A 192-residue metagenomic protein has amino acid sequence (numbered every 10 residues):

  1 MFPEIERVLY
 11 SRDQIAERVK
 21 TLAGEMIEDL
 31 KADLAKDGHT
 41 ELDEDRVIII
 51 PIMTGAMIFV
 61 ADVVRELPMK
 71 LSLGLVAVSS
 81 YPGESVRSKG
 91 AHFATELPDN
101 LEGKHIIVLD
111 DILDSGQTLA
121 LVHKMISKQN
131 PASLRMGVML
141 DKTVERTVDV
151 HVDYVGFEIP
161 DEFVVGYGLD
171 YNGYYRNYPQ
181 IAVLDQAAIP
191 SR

Functional and structural regions predicted by a protein language model:
M1-R192: PRPP-associated nucleotide enzymes
